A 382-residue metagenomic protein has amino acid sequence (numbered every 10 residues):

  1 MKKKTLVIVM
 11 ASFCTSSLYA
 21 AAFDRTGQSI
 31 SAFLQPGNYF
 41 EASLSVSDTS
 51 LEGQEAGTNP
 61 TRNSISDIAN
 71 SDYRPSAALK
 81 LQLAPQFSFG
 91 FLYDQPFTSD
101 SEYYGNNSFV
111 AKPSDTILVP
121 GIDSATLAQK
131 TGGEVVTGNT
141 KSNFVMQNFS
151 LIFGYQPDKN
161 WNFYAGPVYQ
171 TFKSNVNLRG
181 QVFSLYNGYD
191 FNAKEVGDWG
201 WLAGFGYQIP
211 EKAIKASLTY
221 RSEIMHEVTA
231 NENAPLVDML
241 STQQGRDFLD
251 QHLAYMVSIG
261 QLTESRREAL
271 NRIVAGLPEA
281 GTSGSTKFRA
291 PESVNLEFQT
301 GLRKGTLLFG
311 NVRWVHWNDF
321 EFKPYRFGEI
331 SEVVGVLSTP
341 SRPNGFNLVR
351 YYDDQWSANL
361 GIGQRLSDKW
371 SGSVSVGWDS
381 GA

Functional and structural regions predicted by a protein language model:
M1-A20: Gram-negative bacterial Sec-dependent N-terminal signal peptides
Y19-Q35: Intrinsically disordered, low-complexity segments enriched in small residues
A21-T26, L51, E55, R74 (+1 more regions): Outer-membrane beta-barrel porins/channels
A32-G53: Transmembrane beta-strand segments of Gram-negative outer membrane beta-barrel proteins
N38, S71-P75: Short N-terminal amphipathic alpha-helix/helix-capping patch enriched in small hydrophobics with frequent Ser/Thr
E41-L44, N63, F91, S101: N-terminal "mature head" segments of proteins
D48-S71: Surface-exposed strand-loop-strand hairpins of Gram-negative outer-membrane beta-barrel proteins
